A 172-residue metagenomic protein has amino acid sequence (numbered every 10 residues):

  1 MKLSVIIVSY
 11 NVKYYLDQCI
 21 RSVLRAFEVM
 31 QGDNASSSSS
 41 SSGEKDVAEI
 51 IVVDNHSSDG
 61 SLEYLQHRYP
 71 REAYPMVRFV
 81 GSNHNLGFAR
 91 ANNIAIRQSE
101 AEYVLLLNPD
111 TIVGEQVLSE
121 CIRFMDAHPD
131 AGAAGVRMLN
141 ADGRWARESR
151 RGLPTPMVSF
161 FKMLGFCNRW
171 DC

Functional and structural regions predicted by a protein language model:
L3-Y15, C19, A26-F27, V53 (+1 more regions): A conserved hydrophobic helix/loop-capping motif in glycosyltransferases and polysaccharide synthases
C19, S61, A91-N92, E100 (+2 more regions): Acidic donor-diphosphate engagement hotspot in glycosyltransferases and nucleotidyltransferases that stabilizes
R21-S37, S41-D46: Short, acidic, metal-binding catalytic loop of nucleotide-sugar glycosyltransferases
S22, E44-K45, D54-E63, H84: A conserved acidic beta->alpha catalytic loop
F79-S99: Glycine-rich, basic loop-to-helix element that forms the pyrophosphate-binding segment of sugar-nucleotide handling
V104: Short aromatic/hydrophobic "clamp" motif used to bind/position activated sugar donors
I112-E148: Conserved donor NDP-sugar-binding/catalytic core segment of glycosyltransferases
L153-C172: Short, flexible, basic/aromatic active-site loop/helix in glycosyltransferases
